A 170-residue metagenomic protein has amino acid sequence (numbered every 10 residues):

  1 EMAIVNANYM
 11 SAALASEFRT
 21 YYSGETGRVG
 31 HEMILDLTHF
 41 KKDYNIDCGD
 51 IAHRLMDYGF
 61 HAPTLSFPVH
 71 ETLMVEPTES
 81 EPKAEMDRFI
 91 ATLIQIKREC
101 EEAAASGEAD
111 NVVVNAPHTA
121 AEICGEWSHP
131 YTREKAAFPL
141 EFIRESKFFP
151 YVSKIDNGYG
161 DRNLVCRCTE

Functional and structural regions predicted by a protein language model:
E1-E170: Non-catalytic terminal extensions of PLP-dependent enzymes
